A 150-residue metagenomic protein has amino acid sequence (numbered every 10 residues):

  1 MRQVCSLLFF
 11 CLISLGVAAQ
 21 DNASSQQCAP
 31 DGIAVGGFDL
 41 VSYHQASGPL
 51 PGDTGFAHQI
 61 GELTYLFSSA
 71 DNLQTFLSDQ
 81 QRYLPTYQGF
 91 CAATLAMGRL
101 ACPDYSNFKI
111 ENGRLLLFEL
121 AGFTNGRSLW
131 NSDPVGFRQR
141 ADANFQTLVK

Functional and structural regions predicted by a protein language model:
V4-I13: Sec-dependent N-terminal signal peptides
F10-C11, L77, L84, Q146: Compositionally biased, low-structure terminal segments
S14-A18: N-terminal signal peptide c-region/cleavage motif recognized by signal peptidases
Q20-G61, R82-K150: Intrinsically disordered, low-complexity terminal tails and linkers in eukaryotic proteins, enriched in charged/polar
L66-S68, N72-P85: Mature extracytoplasmic domains of secretory-pathway proteins
